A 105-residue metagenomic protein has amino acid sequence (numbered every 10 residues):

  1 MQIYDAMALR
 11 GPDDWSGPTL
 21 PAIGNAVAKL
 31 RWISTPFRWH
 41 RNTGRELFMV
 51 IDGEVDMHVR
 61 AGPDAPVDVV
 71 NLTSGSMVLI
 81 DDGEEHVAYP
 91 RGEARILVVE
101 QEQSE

Functional and structural regions predicted by a protein language model:
M1-L30: A short, N-terminal "cap"/entry segment at the start of jelly-roll beta-barrel domains of the cupin/DSBH fold
T19, R31, R38-N42, V59-R60 (+2 more regions): Short histidine-centered beta-strand/loop micro-motifs that create catalytic or ligand/metal-coordination sites
N25-V27, D52-D56, P63, E102-E105: Short, charged/polar surface micro-motifs in flexible loops or helix N-caps
V27, P36, L47, E54-D56 (+2 more regions): Structural motif
W32-I33, R41-A61, V99: Short, conserved beta-strand element in jelly-roll/cupin
I51-D52, T73-S74, G92, E100: A cytosolic small-molecule/anion-sensing beta-strand core signal
A61-G83: Short acidic-glycine-tyrosine-enriched beta hairpin
D82-E105: Ligand-binding loop in jelly-roll beta-barrel domains
